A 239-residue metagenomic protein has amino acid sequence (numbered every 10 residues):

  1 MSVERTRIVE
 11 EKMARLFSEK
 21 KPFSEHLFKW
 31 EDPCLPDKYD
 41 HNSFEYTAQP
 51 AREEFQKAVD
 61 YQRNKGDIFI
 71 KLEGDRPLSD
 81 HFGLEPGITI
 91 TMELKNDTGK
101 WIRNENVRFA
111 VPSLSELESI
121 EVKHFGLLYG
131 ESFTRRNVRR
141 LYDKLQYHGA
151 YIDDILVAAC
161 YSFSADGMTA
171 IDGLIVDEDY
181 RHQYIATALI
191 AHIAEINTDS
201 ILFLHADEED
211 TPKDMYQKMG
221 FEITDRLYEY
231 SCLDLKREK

Functional and structural regions predicted by a protein language model:
M1-K65, F69, R135: N-terminal charged segments
S2-K12, Y39-Q49, I90, K100-F133 (+2 more regions): Short amphipathic alpha-helix that is part of the acyltransferase structural core
K38-A48, G167-E178: Conserved acetyl-CoA binding element of GNAT-fold acetyltransferases
T47-P112, Y230-C232: Acyl-donor-binding surface of acyltransferase catalytic domains
A51-A58, G173-V176, H182-E195, D214 (+1 more regions): Conserved acetyl-CoA-binding loop-helix of GNAT-fold acetyltransferases
N64-G74, I196-D207: Conserved GNAT acetyl-CoA-binding A-motif
R76-P86, T187, E208-R226: Conserved active-site alpha-helix within GNAT-family acetyltransferase domains
G130-I175: A conserved beta-strand-loop-helix scaffold within acyl/acetyltransferase catalytic domains
